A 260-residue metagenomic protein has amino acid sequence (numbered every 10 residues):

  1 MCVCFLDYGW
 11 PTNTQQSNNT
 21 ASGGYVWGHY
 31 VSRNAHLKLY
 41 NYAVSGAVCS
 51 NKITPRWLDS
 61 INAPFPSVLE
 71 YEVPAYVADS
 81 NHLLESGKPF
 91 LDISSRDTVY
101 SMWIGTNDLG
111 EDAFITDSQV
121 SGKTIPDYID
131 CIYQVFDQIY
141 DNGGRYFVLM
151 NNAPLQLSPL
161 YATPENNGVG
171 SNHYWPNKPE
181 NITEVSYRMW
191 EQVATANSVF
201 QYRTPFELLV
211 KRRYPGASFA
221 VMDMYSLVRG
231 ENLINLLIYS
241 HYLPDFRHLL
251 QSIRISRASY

Functional and structural regions predicted by a protein language model:
M1-C4, K38-A43, T98-W103, D108-G110 (+4 more regions): Structural recognition of the beta-strand scaffold that forms the well-ordered cores of secreted hydrolase catalytic
C2-Y8, C49-K52, G110-E111, G230-N232: Short, solvent-exposed loop/turn elements at domain surfaces
C4-Q15, E111-I125, P164-Y187: A solvent-exposed, charged loop/short amphipathic helix patch at secondary-structure junctions
N13-D127: Conserved SGNH/GDSL esterase-like catalytic core that processes O-acyl groups on lipids and polysaccharides
Y30-L37, V135-V148, E184, Q192-V221: A structural motif corresponding to the C-terminal end of an alpha-helix and its immediate exit/capping segment
S32-N41, D130-E184: Glycine/serine-rich loop-strand microenvironments at binding/catalytic pocket rims
I125, I129, W190-N197: Amphipathic, non-transmembrane alpha-helical scaffold segments
P154-Y187, R212-Y260: Mobile gating loops/cap/lid regions near enzyme active sites that modulate substrate access
